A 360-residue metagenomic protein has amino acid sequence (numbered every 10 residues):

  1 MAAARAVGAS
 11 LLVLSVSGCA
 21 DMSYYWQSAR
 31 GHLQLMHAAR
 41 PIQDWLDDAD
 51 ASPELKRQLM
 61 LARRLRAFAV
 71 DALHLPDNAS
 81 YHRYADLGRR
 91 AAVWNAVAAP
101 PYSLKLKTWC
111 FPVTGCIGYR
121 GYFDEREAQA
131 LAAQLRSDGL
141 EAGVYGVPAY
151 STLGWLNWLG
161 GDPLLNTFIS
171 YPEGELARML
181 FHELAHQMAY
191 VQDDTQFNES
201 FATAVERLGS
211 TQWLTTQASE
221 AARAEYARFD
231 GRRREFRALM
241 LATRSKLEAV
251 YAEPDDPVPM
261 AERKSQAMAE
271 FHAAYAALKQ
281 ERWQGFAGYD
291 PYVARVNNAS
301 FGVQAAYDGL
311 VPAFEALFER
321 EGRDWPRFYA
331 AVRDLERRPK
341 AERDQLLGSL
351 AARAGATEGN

Functional and structural regions predicted by a protein language model:
M1-G8: Bacterial N-terminal signal peptides that target proteins for export
S15-G18: C-terminal motif of bacterial Sec signal peptides marking the signal peptidase cleavage site
A20-S23: Bacterial signal peptide processing site
A29-A72: Amphipathic alpha-helical packing elements
L35, D48, L55-A62, G121-A128 (+7 more regions): Solvent-exposed, acidic/flexible segments
M36-P53, T108-I117, A294-V296, P312: Acidic/histidine-rich, surface-exposed loop or edge segments in extracytoplasmic proteins
R64-R233, E248: Acidic/His-rich structured neighborhood in mature extracellular/periplasmic domains
R237-N360: Pan-zinc metallopeptidase signature
